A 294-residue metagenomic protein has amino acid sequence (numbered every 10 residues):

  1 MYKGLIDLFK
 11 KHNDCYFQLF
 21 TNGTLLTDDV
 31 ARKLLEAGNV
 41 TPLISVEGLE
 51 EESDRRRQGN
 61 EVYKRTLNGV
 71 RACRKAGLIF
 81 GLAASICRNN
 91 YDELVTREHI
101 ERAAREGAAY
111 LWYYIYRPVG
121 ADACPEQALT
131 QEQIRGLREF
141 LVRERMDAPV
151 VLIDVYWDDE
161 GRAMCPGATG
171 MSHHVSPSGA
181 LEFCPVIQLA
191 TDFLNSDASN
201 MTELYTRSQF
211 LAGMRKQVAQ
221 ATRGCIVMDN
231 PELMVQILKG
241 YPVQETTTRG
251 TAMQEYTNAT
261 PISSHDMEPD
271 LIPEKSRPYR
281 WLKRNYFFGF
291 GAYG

Functional and structural regions predicted by a protein language model:
M1-Y114: Radical SAM/AdoMet-radical enzyme domain recognition
L25, G48, R117, Q188 (+1 more regions): Flexible, active-site-proximal loop/turn residues at the rims of small-molecule/cofactor binding pockets and catalytic
D28, F183-C184: Short capping micro-motif at the N-terminus of alpha-helices
N89-Y91, Y110-Q131, I153-C165, Q188-D192: Flexible glycine/acidic-rich beta-alpha junction loops that bind and position SAM and/or redox cofactors in anaerobic
T130-G161, A180, V186-G240: C-terminal accessory region of radical SAM enzymes
A168-M171: Short loop/turn microsegments at loop-to-beta-strand junctions
V175-S176: Short, acidic, Ser/Thr-enriched surface-loop or helix-capping motifs
R207-D266, I272-L282, Y286-Y293: Cysteine/selenocysteine-centered motifs that mediate thiol-based redox chemistry or coordinate metal-sulfur cofactors
